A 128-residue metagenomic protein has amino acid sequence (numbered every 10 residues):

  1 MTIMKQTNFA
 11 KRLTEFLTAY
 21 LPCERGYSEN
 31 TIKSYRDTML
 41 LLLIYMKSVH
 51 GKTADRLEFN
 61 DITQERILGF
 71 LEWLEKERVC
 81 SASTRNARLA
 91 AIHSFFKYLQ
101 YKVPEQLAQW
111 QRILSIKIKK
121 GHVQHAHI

Functional and structural regions predicted by a protein language model:
T2-A10: Acidic, low-complexity proline/glycine-rich segments
I3, E15-N30, R36, L40-Q124: N-terminal core-binding DNA-recognition domain of tyrosine recombinases/integrases
H127-I128: AMP-binding/adenylate-forming domain of the ANL superfamily
